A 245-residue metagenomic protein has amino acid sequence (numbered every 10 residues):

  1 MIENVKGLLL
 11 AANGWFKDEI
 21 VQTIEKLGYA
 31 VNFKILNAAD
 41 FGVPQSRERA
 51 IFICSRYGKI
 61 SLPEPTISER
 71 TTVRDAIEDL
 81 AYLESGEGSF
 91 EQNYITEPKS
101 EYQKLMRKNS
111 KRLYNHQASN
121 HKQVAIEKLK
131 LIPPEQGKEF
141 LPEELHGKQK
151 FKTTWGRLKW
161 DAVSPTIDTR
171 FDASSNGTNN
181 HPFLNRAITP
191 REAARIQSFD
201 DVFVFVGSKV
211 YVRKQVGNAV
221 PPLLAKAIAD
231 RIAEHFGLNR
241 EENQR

Functional and structural regions predicted by a protein language model:
M1-L145: Class I S-adenosyl-L-methionine
E101-R245: C-terminal target-recognition/interaction regions appended to catalytic cores
